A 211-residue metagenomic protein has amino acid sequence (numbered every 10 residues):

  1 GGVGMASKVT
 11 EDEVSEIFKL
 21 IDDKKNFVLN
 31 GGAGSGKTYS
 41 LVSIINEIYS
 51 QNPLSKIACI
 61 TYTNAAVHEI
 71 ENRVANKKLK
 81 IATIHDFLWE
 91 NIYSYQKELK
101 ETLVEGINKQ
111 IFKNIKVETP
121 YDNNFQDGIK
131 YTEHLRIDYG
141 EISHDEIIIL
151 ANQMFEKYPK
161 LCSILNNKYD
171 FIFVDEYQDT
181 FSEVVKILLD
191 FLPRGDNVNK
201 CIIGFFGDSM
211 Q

Functional and structural regions predicted by a protein language model:
G1-K97: P-loop NTPase Walker
G4-M5, K109, M210: Polar low-complexity intrinsically disordered regions enriched in Ser/Thr and small residues
E11-S15, D22, N26-V28, G128-Q211: Conserved helicase NTPase motor core
Y49, K80, K100-T102, I107-N108 (+3 more regions): Alpha-helix boundary/interfacial micro-motifs
K56-A58, N64-D138, I142-I149: Conserved P-loop NTPase-based nucleic-acid remodeling module centered on helicase motor cores
